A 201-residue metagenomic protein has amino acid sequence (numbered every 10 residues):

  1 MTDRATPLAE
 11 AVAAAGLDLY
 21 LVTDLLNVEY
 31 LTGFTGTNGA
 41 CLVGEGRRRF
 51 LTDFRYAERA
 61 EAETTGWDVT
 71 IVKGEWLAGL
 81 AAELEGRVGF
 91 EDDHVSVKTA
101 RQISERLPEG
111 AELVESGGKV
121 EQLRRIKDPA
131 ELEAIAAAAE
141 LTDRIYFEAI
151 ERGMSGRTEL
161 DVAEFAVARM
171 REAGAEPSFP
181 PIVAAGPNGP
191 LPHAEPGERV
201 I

Functional and structural regions predicted by a protein language model:
M1-E83, E140-L141, P181, R199: N-terminal accessory/capping or targeting/presequence segment of soluble
R4-A5, G46, G74-S178, N188: Flexible, acidic/His-enriched mid-domain "rim/lid" segments that flank
L21-N27, S116-K119, E176, A184 (+1 more regions): Preference for short coil/turn "hinge" residues that link or interrupt alpha-helices
Y30-G36, Q122-D128, A184-A185, H193: Generic structural "secondary-structure junction" signal
Y30-L31, R59-A60, K98, L191-A194: Short helix/loop capping segments that flank catalytic or ligand/cofactor-binding pockets
P177-I201: Acidic, glycine-rich loop-and-beta core segments that form the ion-binding/anion-interacting portion of active sites
